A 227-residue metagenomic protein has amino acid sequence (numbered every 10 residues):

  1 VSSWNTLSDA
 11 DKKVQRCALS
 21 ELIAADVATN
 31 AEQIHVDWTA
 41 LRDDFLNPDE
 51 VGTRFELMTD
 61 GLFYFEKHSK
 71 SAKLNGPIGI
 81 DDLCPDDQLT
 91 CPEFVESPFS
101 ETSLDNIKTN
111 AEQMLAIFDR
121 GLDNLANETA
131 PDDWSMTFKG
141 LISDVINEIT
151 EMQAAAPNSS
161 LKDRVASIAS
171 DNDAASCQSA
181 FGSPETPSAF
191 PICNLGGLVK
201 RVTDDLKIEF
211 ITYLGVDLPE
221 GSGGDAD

Functional and structural regions predicted by a protein language model:
V1-D227: Mature extracytoplasmic or organellar-lumen-exposed domains after removal of signal/transit peptides
